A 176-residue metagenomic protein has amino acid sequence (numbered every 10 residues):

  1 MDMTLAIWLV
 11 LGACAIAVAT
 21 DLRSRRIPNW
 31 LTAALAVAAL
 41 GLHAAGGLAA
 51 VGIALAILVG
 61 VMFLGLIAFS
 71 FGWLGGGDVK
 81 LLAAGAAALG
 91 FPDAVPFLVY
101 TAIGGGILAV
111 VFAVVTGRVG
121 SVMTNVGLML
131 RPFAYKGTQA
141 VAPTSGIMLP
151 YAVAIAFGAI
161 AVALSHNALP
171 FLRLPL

Functional and structural regions predicted by a protein language model:
M1-L176: A membrane-topology feature that recognizes alpha-helical transmembrane segments and their immediate juxtamembrane
